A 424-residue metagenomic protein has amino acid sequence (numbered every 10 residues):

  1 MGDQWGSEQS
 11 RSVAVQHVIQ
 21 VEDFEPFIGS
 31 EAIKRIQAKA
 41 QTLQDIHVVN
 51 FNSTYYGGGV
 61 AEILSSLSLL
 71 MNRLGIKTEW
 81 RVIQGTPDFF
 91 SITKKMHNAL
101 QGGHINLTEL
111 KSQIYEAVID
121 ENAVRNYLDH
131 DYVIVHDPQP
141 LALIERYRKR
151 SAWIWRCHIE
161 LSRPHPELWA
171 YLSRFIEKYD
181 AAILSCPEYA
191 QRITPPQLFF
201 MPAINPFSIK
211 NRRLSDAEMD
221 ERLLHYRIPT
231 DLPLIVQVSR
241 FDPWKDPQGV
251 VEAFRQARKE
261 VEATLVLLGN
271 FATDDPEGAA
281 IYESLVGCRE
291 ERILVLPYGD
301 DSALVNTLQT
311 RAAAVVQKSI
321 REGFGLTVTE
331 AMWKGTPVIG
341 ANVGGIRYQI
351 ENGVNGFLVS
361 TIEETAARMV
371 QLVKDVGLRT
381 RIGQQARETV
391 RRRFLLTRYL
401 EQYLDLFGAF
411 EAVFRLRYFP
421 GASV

Functional and structural regions predicted by a protein language model:
V49, L224-K245, V251, L265-V266: Conserved donor-binding/catalytic core segment of Leloir-type glycosyltransferases
G269, T273, G278-T307: Nucleotide-activated donor-binding/catalytic signature segment of Leloir-type glycosyltransferases, i.e., the conserved
N306, T329-W333, R347-Y348, V354: Short alpha-helical segment that forms part of, or immediately flanks, the ligand-binding pocket in carbohydrate-active
A313, G335-P337, N342: A short alpha->beta transition loop at the rim of the catalytic pocket in nucleotide-sugar-dependent
I320: Aromatic "clamp/platform" in nucleotide-sugar-dependent glycosyltransferases that forms part of the donor/acceptor
P337-G340, I350, L358: Short hydrophobic beta-strand element within catalytic cores of glycosyltransferases and related nucleotide-activated
N352-E363, Q371-V376: Conserved acidic donor-binding segment of nucleotide-sugar-dependent glycosyltransferases
Q371, L378-R393, Y399-D405, A409: A short, well-ordered alpha-helix in the C-terminal region of glycosyltransferases
